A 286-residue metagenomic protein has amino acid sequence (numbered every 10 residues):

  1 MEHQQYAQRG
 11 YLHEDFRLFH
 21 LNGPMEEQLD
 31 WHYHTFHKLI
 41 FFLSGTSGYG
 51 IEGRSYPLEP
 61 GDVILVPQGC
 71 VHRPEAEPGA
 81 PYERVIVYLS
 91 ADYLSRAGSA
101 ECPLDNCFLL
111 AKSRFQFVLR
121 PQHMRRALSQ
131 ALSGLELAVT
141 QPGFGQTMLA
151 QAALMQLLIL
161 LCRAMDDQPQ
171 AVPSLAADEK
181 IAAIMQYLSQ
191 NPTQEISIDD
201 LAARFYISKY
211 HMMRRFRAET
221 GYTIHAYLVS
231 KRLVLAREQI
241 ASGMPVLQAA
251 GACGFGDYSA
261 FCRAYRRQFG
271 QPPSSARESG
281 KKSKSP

Functional and structural regions predicted by a protein language model:
M1-N22, Q68-T140, I159, R163-D167: A hydrophobic/aromatic-rich effector-binding and dimerization subdomain of bacterial HTH-type transcriptional regulators
E27-H34, I51, E75-E77, A97-G98: Short histidine-centered beta-strand/loop micro-motifs that create catalytic or ligand/metal-coordination sites
W31, G145-L149, Q168-S174: Hydrophobic/aromatic-rich alpha-helical bundle segments in the mid-to-C-terminal region
H32-Y49, L65: Short, conserved beta-strand element in jelly-roll/cupin
G53-P67: Short acidic-glycine-tyrosine-enriched beta hairpin
R125-S129, Q151-L154, Q170-I196, L201-F205 (+2 more regions): A short, Lys/Arg-enriched amphipathic alpha-helix from helix-turn-helix/homeodomain DNA-binding modules
L160-M165, Y187-K231, M244, A250-S279: Basic/polar phosphate-binding segments, predominantly the helix-turn-helix DNA-binding elements of transcriptional
